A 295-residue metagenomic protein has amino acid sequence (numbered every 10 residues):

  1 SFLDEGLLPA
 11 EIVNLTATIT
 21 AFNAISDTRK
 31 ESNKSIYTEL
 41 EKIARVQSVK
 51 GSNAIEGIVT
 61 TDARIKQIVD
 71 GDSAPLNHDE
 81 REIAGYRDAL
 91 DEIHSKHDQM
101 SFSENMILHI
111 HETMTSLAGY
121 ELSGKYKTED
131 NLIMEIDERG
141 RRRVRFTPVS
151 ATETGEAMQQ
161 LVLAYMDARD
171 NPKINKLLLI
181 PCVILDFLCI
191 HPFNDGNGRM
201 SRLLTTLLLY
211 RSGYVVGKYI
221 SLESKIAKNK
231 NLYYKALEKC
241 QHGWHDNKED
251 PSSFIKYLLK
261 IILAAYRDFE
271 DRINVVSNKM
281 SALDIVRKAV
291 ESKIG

Functional and structural regions predicted by a protein language model:
S1-G295: FIC/Doc superfamily catalytic core
